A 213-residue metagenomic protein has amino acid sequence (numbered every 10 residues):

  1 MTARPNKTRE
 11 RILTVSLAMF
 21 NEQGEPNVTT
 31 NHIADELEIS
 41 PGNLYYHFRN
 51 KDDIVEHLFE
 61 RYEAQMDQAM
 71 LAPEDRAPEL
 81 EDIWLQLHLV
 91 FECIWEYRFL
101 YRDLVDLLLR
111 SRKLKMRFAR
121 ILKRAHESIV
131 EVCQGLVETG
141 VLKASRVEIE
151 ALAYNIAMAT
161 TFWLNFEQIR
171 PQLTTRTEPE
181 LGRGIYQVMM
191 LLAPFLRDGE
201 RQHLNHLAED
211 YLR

Functional and structural regions predicted by a protein language model:
T8-V15, L152: N-terminal positioning helix adjacent to the helix-turn-helix/winged-helix DNA-binding module
R11, M19-D53, H57: Helix-turn-helix
E60-M66: Short, basic, alpha-helical segments at the C-terminal edge of helix-turn-helix-like DNA-binding modules
M70-P73, Y101-L108, L136, G140 (+1 more regions): Secondary-structure edge/capping motif, primarily at the C-terminal ends of alpha-helices and the immediately following
L71-F99: Hydrophobic alpha-helical connector segments
I94-M116, V130-G135: Amphipathic alpha-helical segments used for helix-helix packing
K113-T139, E150-N165, G182-P194: Amphipathic alpha-helical packing segments from all-alpha helical-bundle domains
N165-R213: C-terminal peripheral helix-coil segments that are non-catalytic and often amphipathic
